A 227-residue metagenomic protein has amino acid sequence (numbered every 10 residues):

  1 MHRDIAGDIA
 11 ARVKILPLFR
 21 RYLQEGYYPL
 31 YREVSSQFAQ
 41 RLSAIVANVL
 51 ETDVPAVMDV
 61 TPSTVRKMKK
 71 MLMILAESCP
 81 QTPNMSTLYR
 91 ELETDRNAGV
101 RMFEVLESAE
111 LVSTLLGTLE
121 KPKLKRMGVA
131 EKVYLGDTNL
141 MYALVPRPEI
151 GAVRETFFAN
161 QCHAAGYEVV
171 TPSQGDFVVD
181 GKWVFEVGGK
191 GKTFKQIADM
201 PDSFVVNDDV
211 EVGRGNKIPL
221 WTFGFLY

Functional and structural regions predicted by a protein language model:
H2-I45: Amphipathic alpha-helical "lid/sensor" segments that cap RecA-like P-loop NTPase cores
A11, R20, L124-K125, K195: Short secondary-structure boundary/capping segments
F19-R21, E131-K132, G181, D202: A generic secondary-structure signal marking the coil-to-beta-strand transition
P29-S173: Accessory nucleic acid-recognition modules appended to NTPase machines
E93, A164-Y167, D180-W183, I197-F204: Short glycine/proline-enriched coil/turn segments at helix->beta-strand junctions
F158, C162, F177-G191: Conserved catalytic cores of phosphodiester-cleaving nucleases, focusing on short active-site segments
P172-Q174, G188-Y227: Catalytic cores of nucleic-acid endonucleases
